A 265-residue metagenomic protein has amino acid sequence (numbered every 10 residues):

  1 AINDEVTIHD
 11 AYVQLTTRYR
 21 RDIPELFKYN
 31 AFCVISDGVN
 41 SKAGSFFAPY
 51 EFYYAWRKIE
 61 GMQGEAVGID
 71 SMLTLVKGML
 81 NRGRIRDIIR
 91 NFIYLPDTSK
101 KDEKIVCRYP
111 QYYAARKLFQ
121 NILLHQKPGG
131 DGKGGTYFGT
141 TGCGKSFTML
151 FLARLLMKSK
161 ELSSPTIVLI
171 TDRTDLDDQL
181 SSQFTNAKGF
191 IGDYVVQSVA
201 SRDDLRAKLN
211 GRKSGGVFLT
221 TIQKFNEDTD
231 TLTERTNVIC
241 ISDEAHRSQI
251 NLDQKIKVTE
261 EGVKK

Functional and structural regions predicted by a protein language model:
A1-T166, D175, Q179-I191, K213 (+3 more regions): ATP-dependent helicase/translocase motor core
D37, T171, S242: Short beta-strand/turn micro-motifs composed of small residues that flank or help shape donor/cofactor-binding pockets
K104-R108, G142-C143, I170, T174 (+4 more regions): Hydrophobic alpha-helical scaffolding
T174, V196-R206, T221-E227: Conserved helicase motor
L176, K224, R247-I250: Residues immediately C-terminal
V199-F218, T231-R235: Conserved motor-coupling elements within RecA-like helicase/translocase cores
T233-K265: SF2 helicase catalytic motif II
